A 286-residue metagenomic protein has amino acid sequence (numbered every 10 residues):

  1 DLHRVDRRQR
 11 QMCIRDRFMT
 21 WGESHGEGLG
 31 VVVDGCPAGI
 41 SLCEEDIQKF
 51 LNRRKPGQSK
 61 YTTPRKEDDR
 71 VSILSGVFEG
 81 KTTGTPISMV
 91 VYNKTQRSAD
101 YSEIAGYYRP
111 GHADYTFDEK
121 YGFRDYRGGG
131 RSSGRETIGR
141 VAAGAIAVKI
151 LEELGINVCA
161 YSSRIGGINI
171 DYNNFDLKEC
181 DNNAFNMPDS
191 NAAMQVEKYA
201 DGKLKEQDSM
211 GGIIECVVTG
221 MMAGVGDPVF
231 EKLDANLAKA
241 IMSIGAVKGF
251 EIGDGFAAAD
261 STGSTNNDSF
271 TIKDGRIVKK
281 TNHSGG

Functional and structural regions predicted by a protein language model:
D1-R10, I14: Single conserved hydrophobic/aromatic residue that forms the stacking wall/gate of nucleotide- or nucleobase-binding
T20-W21, E27, Q207-G286: Glycine-rich anion/phosphate-binding loop at the beta-strand->alpha-helix junction
S24, G28, G39-Y61, E136-T137 (+2 more regions): Alpha/propeptide regions of enzymes that mature by internal proteolysis
L51-P110, D114: Glycine-rich, N-terminal phosphate-binding loop and its surrounding beta-alpha-beta segment
L51-S59, T95-R97, E119, I150-V158 (+6 more regions): Structural signal for hydrophobic packing residues in well-ordered secondary-structure cores of soluble enzyme domains
G57-G76, N169-N173, E179-N191, E197-L204 (+1 more regions): A structural-propensity feature for long, helix-poor, extended segments
E119-V229: Glycine-rich, mobile lid/loop segments that gate access to catalytic sites or pores
